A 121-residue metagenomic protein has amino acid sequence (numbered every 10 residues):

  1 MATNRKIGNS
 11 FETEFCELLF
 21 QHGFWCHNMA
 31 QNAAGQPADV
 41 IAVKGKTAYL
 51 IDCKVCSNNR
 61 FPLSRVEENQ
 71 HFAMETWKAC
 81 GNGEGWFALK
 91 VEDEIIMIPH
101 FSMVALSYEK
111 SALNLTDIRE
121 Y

Functional and structural regions predicted by a protein language model:
M1-Q31, I95: Acidic-basic catalytic patches of nuclease active cores, encompassing PD-(D/E)XK and other metal-cofactor nuclease
A2, F72, W77-C80, S107 (+2 more regions): Mixed-charge (Asp/Glu-Lys/Arg
G8-Q21, F101-Y121: Helix-rich interaction surfaces within compact, conserved domain-sized segments that mediate assembly or partner
L19, V40-A42, T47-N59: Conserved catalytic cores of phosphodiester-cleaving nucleases, focusing on short active-site segments
A33, K44-K46, V91: A generic beta-sheet turn/junction motif
Q36-A38: Change "...and in nucleic-acid phosphodiester-cleaving endonucleases..." to "...and in nucleic-acid processing enzymes
S57-H71: Active-site-adjacent loop/helix micro-motif of nuclease/hydrolase catalytic cores
E75-A105: Nucleic-acid nuclease catalytic cores
